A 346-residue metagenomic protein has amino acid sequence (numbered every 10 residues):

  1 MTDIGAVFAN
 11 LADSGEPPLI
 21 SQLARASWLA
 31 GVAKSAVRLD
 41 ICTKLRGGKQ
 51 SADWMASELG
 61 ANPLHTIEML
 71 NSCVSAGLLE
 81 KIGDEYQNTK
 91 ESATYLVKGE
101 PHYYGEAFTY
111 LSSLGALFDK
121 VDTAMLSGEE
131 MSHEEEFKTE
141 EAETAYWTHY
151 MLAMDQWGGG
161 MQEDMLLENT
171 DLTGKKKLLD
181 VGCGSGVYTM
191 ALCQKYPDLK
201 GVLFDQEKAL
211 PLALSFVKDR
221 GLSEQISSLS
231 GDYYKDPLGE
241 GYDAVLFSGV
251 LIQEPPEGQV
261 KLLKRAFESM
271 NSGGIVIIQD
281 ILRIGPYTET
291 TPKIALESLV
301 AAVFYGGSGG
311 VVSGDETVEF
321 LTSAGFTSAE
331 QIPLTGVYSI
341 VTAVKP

Functional and structural regions predicted by a protein language model:
T2-S75, V181-Y188, C193-P346: Alpha-helical subdomain
G5-L11, P17-R38, T43-K44, E58 (+1 more regions): Conserved Class I S-adenosyl-L-methionine-dependent methyltransferase catalytic core
